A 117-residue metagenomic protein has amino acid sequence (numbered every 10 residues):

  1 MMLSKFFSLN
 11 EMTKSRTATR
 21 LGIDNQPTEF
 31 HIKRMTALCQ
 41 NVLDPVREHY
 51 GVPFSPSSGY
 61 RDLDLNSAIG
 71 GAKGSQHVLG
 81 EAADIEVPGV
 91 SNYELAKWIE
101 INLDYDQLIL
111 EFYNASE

Functional and structural regions predicted by a protein language model:
M1-R47: Extracytoplasmic cell-surface/polysaccharide-interacting catalytic and binding patches
F30, E86-V87: Short coil/turn segments at secondary-structure boundaries
H31, M35-V42, V52, L65 (+3 more regions): Amphipathic alpha-helical interface surfaces
Q40-G70: Extended, low-complexity, intrinsically disordered C-terminal regulatory tails of eukaryotic serine/threonine kinases
S55-S57, A82-E86: Structural recognition of the beta-strand scaffold that forms the well-ordered cores of secreted hydrolase catalytic
I69-D84: Active-site microenvironments of hydrolase-like enzyme catalytic domains
L79, V87-E117: Catalytic cores and adjacent binding grooves of peptidoglycan-active enzymes
